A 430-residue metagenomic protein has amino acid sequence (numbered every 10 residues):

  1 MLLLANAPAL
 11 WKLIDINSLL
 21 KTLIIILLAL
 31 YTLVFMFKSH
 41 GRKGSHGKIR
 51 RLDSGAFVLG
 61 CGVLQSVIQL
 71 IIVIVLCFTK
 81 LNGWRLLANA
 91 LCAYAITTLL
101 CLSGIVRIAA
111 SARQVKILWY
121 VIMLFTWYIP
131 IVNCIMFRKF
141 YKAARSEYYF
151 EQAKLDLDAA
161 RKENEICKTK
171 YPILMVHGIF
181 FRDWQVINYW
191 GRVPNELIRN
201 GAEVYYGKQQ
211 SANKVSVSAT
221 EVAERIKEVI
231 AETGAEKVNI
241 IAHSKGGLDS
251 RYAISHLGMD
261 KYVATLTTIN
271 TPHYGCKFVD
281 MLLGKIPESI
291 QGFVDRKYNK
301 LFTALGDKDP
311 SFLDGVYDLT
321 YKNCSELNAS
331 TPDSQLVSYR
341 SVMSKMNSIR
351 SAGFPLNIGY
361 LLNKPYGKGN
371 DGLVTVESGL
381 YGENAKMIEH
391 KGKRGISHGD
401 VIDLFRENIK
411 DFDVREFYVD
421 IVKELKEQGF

Functional and structural regions predicted by a protein language model:
M1-V186: Flexible, membrane-associating and regulatory peripheral segments of lipid-active enzymes
L4-L20, H177, V204, T220-C324 (+1 more regions): Serine-dependent carboxylesterase/thioesterase catalytic core of lipase-like alpha/beta-hydrolase/SGNH enzymes
F37, G44-A88, Y262, T268-F430: Helical cap/lid subdomain of alpha/beta-hydrolase-fold lipid enzymes that gates access to the catalytic pocket
M136, D183-W184, S250-Y252, C276 (+1 more regions): Generic hydrophobic alpha-helical membrane-span motif
E165-I166, I230, G258-M259, T331-S334: Structural motif
E165-K237: Active-site catalytic motif of lipid deacylating hydrolases and related acyltransferases
F181, A212, G246, Y274 (+1 more regions): Surface-exposed, flexible loop/turn segments at secondary-structure boundaries
